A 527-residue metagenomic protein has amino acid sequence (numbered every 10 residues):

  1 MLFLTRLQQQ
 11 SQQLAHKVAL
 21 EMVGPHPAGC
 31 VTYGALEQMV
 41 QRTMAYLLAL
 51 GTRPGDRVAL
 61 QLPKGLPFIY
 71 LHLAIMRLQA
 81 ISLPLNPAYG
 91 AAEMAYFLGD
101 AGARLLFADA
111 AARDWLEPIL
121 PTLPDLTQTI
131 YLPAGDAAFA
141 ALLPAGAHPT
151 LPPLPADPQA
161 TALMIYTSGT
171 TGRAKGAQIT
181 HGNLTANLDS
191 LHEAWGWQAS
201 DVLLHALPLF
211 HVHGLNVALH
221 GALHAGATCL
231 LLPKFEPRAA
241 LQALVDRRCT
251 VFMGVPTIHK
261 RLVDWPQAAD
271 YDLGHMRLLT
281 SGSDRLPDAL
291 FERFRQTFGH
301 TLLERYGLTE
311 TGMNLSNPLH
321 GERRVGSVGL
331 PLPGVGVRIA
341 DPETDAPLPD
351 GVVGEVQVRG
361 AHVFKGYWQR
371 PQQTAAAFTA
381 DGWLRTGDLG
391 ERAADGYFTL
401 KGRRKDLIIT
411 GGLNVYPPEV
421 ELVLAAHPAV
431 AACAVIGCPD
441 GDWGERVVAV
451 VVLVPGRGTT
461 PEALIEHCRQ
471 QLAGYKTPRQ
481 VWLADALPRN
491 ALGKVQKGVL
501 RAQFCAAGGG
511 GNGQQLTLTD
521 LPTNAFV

Functional and structural regions predicted by a protein language model:
R6-L7, A49-L50, R77-L143, P152 (+1 more regions): Structural core segment of the AMP-binding/adenylate-forming
H16-G65, I69, L73, G90-A95: Conserved AMP-binding/adenylate-forming core of the ANL superfamily
H16-V18, A147-Y166, R173, G196-V202: Conserved pre-ATP/AMP-binding loop-to-beta segment of ANL
C30-G34, A162-D189: Conserved AMP-binding A3 loop
Y89, L106, F252, G360 (+6 more regions): AMP-binding/adenylate-forming catalytic core of the ANL superfamily
T185-V202, F210-V251, R261, W265-P266 (+1 more regions): Conserved AMP-binding/adenylation subdomain of ANL enzymes
C249-G254, V263-R324, G336: Gly/Ser/Thr-rich phosphate-binding loop
A473-K494, Q514-V527: AMP-binding/adenylate-forming catalytic domain of the ANL superfamily
